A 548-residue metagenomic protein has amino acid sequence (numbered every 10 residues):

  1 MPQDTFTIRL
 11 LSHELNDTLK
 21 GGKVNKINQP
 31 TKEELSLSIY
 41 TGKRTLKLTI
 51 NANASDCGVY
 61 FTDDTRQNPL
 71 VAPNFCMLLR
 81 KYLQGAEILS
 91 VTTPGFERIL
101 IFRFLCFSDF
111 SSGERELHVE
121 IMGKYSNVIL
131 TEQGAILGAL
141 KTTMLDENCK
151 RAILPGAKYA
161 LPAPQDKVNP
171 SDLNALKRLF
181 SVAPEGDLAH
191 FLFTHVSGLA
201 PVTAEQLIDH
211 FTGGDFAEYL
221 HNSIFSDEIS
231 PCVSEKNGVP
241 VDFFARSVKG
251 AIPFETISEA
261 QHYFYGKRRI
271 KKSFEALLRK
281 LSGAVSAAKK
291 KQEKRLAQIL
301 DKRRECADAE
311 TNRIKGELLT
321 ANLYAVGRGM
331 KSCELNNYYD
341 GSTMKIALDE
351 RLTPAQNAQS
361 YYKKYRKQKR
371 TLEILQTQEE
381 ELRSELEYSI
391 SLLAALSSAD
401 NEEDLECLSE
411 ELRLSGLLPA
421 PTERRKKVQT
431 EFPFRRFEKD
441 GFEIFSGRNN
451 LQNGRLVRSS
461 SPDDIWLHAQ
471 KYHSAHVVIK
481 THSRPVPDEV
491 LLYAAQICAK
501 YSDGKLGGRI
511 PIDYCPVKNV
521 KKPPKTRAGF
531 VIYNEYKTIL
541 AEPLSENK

Functional and structural regions predicted by a protein language model:
M1-K548: Extended, highly charged segments
